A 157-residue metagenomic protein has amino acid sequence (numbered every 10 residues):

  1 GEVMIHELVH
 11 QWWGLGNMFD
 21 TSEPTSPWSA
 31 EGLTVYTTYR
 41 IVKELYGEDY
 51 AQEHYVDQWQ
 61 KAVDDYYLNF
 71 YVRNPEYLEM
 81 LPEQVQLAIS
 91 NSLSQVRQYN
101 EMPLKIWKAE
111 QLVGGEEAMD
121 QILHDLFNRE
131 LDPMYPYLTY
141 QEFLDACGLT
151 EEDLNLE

Functional and structural regions predicted by a protein language model:
G1-L68: Zinc-dependent metallopeptidase catalytic helix centered on the HExxH motif and its immediate flanking segment
H6, N74-L81, Q111-G115, N128: Short hydrophobic/aromatic-rich motifs at helix boundaries and adjacent loops
Y39, K43, L68, R73-N74 (+2 more regions): Glycine-rich, acidic and aromatic/proline-enriched surface loops and short helix-turn segments that act as binding
D49, Q86-A88, L93-E157: Amphipathic alpha-helical substructures
A62-F70, D125-E130: Long, well-ordered core segments of solenoidal/helical folds
D64-N74, P136-Q141: Short, charged low-complexity intrinsically disordered segments located at boundaries of structured domains
V72-S92: The feature captures the short pre-catalytic strand/loop hairpin that immediately precedes and shapes the active-site
